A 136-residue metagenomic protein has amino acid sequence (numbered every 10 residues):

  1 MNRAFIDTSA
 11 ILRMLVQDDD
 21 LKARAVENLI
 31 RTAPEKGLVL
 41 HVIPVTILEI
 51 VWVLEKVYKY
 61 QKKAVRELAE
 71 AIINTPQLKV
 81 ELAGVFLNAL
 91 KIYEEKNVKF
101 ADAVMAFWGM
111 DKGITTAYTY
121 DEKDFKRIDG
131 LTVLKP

Functional and structural regions predicted by a protein language model:
M1-R3, A106-P136: Acidic, PIN/NYN-like endoribonuclease modules and their adjacent C-terminal/linker elements
M1-V42, V57-K63: Short, well-structured N-terminal submotif of metal-dependent ribonuclease cores
I6-D7, V42-I43, V98-K99, D121-E122 (+1 more regions): Histidine- and aromatic-rich ligand-binding microenvironments
I11, T46, V85, V104-M105 (+1 more regions): Alpha-helix capping/helix-boundary segments
K59-I73, Q77: Glycine/small-residue-rich phosphate/adenosyl-binding loop
Q77-T116: Active-site neighborhoods of divalent-metal-dependent phosphate/nucleic-acid chemistry enzymes
